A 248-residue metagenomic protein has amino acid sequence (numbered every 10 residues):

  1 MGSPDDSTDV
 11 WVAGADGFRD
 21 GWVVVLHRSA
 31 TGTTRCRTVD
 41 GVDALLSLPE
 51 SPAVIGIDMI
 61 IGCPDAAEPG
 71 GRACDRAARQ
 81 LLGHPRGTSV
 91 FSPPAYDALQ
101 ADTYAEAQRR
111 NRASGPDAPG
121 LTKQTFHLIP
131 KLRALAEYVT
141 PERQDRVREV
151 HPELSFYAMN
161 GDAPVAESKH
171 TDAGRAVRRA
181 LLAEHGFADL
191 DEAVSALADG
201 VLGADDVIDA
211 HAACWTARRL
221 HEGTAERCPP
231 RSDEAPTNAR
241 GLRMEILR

Functional and structural regions predicted by a protein language model:
G2-R248: RNase H-like (RuvC/DEDD) metal-dependent nuclease/polynucleotide-processing core
